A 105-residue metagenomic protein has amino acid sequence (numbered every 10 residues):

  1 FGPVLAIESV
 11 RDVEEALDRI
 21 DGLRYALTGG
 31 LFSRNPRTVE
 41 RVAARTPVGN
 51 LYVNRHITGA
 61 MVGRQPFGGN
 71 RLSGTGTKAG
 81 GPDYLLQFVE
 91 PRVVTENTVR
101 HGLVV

Functional and structural regions predicted by a protein language model:
F1-V105: Conserved C-terminal structural/oligomerization subdomain of aldehyde/semialdehyde dehydrogenase
